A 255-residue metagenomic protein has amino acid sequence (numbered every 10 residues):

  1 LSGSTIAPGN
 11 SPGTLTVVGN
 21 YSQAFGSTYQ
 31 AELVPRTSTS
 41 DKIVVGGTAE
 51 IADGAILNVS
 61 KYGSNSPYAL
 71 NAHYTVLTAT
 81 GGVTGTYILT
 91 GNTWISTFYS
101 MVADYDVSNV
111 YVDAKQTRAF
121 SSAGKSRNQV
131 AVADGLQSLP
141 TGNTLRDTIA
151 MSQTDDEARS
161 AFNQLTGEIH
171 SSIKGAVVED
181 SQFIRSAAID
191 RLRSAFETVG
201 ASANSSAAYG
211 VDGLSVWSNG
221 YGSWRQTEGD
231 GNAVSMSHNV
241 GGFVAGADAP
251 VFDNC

Functional and structural regions predicted by a protein language model:
L1-T75, G81: Extracellular beta-strand/loop-rich repeat segments of large surface/secreted proteins
G19, A72, R127-N128, N232-N239: Short Gly/aromatic-enriched secondary-structure transition segments
S22-Q23, D104, Y209-G213: Extracellular/periplasmic catalytic domains that process cell-envelope and extracellular macromolecules
L33-P35, K61, Q116, G222 (+1 more regions): Short beta-strand segments enriched in hydrophobic/aromatic residues within well-folded beta-rich domains
G54-K174: Extracellular/surface-exposed low-complexity segments
P140-C255: Outer membrane beta-barrel translocator domains of Type V secretion systems
